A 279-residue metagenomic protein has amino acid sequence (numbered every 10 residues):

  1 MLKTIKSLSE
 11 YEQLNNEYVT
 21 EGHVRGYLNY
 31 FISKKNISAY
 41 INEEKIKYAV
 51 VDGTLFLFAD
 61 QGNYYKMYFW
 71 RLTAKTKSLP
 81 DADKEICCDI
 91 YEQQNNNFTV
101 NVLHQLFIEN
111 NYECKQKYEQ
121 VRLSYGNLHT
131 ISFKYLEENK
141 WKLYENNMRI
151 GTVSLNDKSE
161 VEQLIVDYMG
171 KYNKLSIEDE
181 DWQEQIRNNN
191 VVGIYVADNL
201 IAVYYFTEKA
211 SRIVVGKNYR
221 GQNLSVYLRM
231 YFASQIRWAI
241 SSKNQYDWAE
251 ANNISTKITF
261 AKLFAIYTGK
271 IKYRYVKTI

Functional and structural regions predicted by a protein language model:
M1-K34, F133-L175: Short amphipathic alpha-helix that is part of the acyltransferase structural core
N15, N42, K66, D89 (+10 more regions): Polar/charged side chains located within well-ordered beta-strands of beta-rich proteins
V19-Y48, M169-V191, V196: Active-site rim helix/loop that mediates acceptor-substrate recognition in acyltransferases
N29-D83, Y91-Q93, V196-N218, V226: Conserved donor-binding loop and adjoining core beta-sheet/short helix segment in diverse acyl/aminoacyl transferases
W70-E145, W248-I279: Acyl-donor-binding surface of acyltransferase catalytic domains
T76-K84, N156-D157, Y172-E178: Exposed regions on extracellular, virion, or secretory-pathway luminal proteins
V153-D157, L164, I194-L200, N223: Residue-level detection of beta-strand scaffold positions
V203-I254: Accessory, usually C-terminal, subdomains that scaffold auxiliary metal cofactors
